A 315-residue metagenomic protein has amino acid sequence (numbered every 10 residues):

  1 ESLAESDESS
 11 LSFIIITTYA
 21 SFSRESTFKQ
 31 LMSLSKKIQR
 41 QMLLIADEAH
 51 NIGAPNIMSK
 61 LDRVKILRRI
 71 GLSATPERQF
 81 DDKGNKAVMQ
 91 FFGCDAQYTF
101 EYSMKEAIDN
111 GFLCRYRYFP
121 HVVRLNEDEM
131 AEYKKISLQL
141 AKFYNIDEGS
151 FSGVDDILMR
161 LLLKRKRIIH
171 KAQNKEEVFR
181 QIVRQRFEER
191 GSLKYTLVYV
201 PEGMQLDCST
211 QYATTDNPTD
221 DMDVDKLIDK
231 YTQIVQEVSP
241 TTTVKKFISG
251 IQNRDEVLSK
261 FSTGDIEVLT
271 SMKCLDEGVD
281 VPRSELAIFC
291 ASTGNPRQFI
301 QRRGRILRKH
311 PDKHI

Functional and structural regions predicted by a protein language model:
S2-R40, A54-K60, C274: Conserved helix/coil segment N-terminal to the catalytic DExD/H
I15-T18, L67-A74, V268-S271: Structural recognition of the conserved hydrophobic beta-strand(s) that form the central parallel beta-sheet of P-loop
I45-A46: Hydrophobic residues in beta-strands of the RecA-like P-loop NTPase core, especially within AAA+ ATPase
H50-I52, S239-I315: Conserved RecA-like P-loop NTPase helicase motor core
N51-Y116: Post-DEXD/H (motif II) to motif III coupling segment of the RecA-like Helicase ATP-binding lobe
G71-A74, D81, Y118-I136, I288-I315: SF2 helicase/translocase ATPase core recognition
Q90-D156, R160, Q173-V178, I182-Q185: Inter-lobe coupling linker of SF2 helicases/translocases
Q139-S259: Conserved helicase/translocase motor-coupling segment
